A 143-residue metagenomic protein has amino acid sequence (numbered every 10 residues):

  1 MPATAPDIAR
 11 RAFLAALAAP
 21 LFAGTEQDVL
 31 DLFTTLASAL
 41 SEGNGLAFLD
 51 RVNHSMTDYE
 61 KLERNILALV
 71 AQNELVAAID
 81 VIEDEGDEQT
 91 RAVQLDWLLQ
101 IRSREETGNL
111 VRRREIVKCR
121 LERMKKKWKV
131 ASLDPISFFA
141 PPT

Functional and structural regions predicted by a protein language model:
M1-A9, A15-L21: N-terminal secretory signal peptides
T4-P6, L69-N73, V130: Short, surface-exposed loop and linker segments with low hydrophobicity and enrichment for Pro/Ser/Thr
F13, A68-Q72, N109-R112: Short, solvent-exposed secondary-structure boundary motifs
L30-T34, G45-D96: Short solvent-exposed beta->alpha transition segments
E88-T143: Exposed beta-sheet edge and beta->alpha loop/turn motif
